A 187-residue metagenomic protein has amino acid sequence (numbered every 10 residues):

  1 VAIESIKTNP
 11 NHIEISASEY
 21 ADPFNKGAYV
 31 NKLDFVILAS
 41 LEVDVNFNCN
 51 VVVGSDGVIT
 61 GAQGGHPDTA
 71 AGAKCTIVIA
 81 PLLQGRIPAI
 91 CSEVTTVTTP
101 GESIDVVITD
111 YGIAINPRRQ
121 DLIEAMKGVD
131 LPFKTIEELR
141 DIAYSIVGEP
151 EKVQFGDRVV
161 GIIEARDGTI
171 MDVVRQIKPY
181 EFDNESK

Functional and structural regions predicted by a protein language model:
V1-K187: Conserved phosphate- and dinucleotide-binding cores of soluble alpha/beta proteins, encompassing both enzyme active
